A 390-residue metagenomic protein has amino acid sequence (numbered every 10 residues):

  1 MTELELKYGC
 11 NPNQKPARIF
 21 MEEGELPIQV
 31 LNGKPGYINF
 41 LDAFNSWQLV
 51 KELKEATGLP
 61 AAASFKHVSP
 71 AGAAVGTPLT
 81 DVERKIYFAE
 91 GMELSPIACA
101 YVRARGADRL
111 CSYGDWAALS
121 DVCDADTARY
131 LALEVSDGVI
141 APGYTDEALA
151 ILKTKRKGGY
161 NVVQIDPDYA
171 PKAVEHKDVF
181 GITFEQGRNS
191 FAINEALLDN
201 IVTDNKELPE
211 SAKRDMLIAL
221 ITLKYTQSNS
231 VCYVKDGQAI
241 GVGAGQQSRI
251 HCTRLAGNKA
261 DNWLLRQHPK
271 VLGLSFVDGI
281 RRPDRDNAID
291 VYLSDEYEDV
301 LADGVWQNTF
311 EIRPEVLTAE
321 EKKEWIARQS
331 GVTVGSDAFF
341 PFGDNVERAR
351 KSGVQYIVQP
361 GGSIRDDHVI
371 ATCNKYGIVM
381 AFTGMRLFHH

Functional and structural regions predicted by a protein language model:
M1-L197, A212-S230: Active-site loops and adjacent core secondary-structure elements that bind or stabilize anionic groups
E22-K34, A107-Y113, G187-K206, P283-V305 (+2 more regions): Gly-rich Lys/Arg/Thr-decorated short loops/hinges at beta-loop-alpha junctions or inter-strand turns that position
E52, Y225, N262-R266, K351: Conserved helix-loop functional segments at active or binding sites
A56-S64, V162-I165, S228-K235, L265-F276 (+1 more regions): Flexible, glycine/charged-enriched surface loops at secondary-structure junctions
S69, C123, K235-Q238, F340 (+1 more regions): Active-site-proximal loop/turn and secondary-structure-junction residues that shape catalytic pockets, frequently
A71-L110, I240-F340: Glycine- and Gly-Pro-enriched alpha-helical subdomains that act as flexible, kink-prone "lid/hinge" or packing modules
D115, L119-S120, L133-V163, D168-A170 (+5 more regions): C-terminal binding/interaction regions
L197, P209-E210, R214, I218 (+6 more regions): C-terminal accessory/binding modules appended to enzymatic or scaffolding proteins
